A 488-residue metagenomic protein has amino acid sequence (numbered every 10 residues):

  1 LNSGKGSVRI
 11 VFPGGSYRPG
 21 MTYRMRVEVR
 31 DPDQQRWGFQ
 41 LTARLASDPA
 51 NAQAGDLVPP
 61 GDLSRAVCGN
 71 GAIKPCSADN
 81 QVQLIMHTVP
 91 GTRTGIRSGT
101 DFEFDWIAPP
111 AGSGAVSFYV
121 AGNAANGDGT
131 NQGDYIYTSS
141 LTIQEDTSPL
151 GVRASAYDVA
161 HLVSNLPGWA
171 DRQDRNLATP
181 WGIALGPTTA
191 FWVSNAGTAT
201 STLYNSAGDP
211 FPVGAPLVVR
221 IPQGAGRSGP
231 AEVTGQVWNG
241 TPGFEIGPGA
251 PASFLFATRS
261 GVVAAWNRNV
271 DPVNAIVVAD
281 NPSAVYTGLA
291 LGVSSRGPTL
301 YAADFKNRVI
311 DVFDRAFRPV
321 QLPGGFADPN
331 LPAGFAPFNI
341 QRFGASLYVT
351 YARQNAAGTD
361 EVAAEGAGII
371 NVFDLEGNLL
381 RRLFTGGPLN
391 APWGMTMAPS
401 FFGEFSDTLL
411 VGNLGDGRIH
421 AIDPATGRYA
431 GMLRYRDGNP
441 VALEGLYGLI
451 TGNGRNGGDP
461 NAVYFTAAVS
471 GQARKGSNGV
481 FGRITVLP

Functional and structural regions predicted by a protein language model:
L1-P149: Short, conserved sequence motifs used for protein processing/export or organelle targeting and for catalysis
P149-P488: Sequence/structural signature of beta-propeller domains
